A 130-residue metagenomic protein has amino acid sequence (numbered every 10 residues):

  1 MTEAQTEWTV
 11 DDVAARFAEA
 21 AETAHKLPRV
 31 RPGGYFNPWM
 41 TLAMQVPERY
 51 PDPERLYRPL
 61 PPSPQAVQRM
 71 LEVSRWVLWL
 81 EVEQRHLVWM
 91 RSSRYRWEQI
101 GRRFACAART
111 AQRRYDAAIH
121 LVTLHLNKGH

Functional and structural regions predicted by a protein language model:
M1-V77, Q99, L126-H130: N-terminal interaction/assembly modules
V67, L71, W89-M90, R102 (+1 more regions): Hydrophobic alpha-helical segments that drive targeting, anchoring, or assembly
L78-W79, A105: Short, conserved sequence motifs enriched in acidic/basic residues, glycine, and aromatics that mark functional "hot
W79-R96: Short amphipathic alpha helix immediately N-terminal
E83-L87, I100, Y115-A117: A general secondary-structure boundary signal
R94-T110: Helix-turn-helix DNA-binding module
A111-H125, G129: DNA major-groove recognition helices of helix-turn-helix
